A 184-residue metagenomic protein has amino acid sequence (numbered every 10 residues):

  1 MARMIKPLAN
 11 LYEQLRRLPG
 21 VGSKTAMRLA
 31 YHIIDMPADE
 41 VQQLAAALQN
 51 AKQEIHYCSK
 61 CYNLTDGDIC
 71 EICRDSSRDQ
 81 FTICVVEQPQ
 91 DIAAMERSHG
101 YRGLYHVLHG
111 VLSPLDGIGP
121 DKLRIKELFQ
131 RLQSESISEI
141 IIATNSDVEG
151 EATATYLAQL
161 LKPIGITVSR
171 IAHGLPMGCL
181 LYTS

Functional and structural regions predicted by a protein language model:
A2-Y12, R17, T25-I92: Cys/His-rich Zn2+-binding cysteine-cluster or related metal-binding knuckle/ribbon modules and their
A26, D75-A143: Extended interfacial segments that mediate partner engagement and assembly in macromolecular machines
I92, V148-G150, P176-G178: Short, active-site-adjacent cap segments at secondary-structure transitions
E149-L161: Short Gly/Thr/Asp-enriched flexible loops that form oxyanion-binding sites at enzyme active sites
L161-T167: Short helix-capping segments at alpha-helix termini
T167-M177: Conserved beta-strand -> loop -> alpha-helix junction used to position metal-binding or nucleic-acid-contacting
Y182-T183: Conserved small/polar residues in nucleotide/adenosyl-binding loops
